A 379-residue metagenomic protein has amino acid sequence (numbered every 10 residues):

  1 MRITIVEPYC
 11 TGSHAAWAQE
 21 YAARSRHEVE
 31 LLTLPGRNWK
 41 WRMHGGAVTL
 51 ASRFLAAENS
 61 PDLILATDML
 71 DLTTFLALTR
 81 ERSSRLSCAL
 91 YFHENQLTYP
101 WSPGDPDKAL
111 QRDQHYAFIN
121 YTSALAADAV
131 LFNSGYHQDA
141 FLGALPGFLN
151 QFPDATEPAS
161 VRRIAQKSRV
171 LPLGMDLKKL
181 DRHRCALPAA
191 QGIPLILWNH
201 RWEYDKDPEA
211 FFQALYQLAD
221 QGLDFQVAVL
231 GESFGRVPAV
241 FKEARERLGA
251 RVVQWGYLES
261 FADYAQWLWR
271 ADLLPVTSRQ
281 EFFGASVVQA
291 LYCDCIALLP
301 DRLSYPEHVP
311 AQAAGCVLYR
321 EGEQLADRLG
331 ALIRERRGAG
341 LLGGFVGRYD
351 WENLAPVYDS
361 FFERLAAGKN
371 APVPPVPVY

Functional and structural regions predicted by a protein language model:
W41-G45, R320, R334-K369, Y379: A charged, aromatic-enriched C-terminal amphipathic alpha-helix characteristic of glycosyltransferases across folds
L125-R184: Donor nucleotide-sugar binding/catalytic pocket of nucleotide-sugar-dependent glycosyltransferases
R162, A239-A262: Nucleotide-activated donor-binding/catalytic signature segment of Leloir-type glycosyltransferases, i.e., the conserved
P172-D176, L187-K206, F212-Q217, V227-L230: Conserved donor-binding/catalytic core segment of Leloir-type glycosyltransferases
F212, D224-F241, Q254-Y257: Glycosyltransferase donor-sugar binding loop
R279: Aromatic "clamp/platform" in nucleotide-sugar-dependent glycosyltransferases that forms part of the donor/acceptor
I296-L299: Short hydrophobic beta-strand element within catalytic cores of glycosyltransferases and related nucleotide-activated
P306-A331: Change "using UDP/GDP/dTDP sugars" to "using nucleotide sugars
